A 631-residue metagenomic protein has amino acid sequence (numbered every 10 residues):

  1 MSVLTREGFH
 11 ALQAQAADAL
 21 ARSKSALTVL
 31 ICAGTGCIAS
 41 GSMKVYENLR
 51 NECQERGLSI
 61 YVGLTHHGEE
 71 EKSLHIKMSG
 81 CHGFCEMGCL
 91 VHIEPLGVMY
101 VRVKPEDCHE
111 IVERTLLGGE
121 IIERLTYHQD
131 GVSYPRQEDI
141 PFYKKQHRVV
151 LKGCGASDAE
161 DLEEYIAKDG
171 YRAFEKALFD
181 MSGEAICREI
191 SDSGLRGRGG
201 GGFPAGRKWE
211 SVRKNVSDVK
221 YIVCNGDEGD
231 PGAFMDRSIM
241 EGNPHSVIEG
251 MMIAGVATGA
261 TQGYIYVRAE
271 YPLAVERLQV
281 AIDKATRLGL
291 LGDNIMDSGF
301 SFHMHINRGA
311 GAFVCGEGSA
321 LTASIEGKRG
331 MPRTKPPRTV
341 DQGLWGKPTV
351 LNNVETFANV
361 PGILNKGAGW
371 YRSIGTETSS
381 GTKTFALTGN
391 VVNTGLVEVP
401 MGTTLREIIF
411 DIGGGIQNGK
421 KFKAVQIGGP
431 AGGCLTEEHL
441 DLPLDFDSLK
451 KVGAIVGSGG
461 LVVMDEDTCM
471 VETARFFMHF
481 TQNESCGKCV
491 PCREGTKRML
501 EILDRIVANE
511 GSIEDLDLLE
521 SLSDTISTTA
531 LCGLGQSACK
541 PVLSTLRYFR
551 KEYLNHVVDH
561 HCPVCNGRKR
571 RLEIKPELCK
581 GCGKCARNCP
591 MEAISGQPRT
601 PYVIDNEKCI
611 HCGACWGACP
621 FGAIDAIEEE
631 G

Functional and structural regions predicted by a protein language model:
V3-L27, M43-I76, M87, E94-Y127 (+11 more regions): Ferredoxin-type iron-sulfur electron-transfer modules in oxidoreductases and energy-metabolism complexes
A33-G41, E86, I190-V212, A254 (+4 more regions): Conserved phosphate/anionic-ligand binding catalytic regions in large, soluble enzymes, centered on
C53, G250-M252, M401-Q417: Short amphipathic, charge-patterned alpha-helical segments
T126-D192, N352-G367: Flexible inter-domain linker/hinge segments
S157-R172, I222-D236, T339-L344, A386-V391 (+1 more regions): Gly-rich Lys/Arg/Thr-decorated short loops/hinges at beta-loop-alpha junctions or inter-strand turns that position
E175-V216, R372-S373, T378, A386 (+3 more regions): Accessory "access/gating" subregions that flank catalytic or transport cores
V275-M401, G413: Hydrophobic alpha-helical positions that pack around
G381-N393, V399-M401, L405, P563-I610 (+1 more regions): C-terminal accessory/binding modules appended to enzymatic or scaffolding proteins
